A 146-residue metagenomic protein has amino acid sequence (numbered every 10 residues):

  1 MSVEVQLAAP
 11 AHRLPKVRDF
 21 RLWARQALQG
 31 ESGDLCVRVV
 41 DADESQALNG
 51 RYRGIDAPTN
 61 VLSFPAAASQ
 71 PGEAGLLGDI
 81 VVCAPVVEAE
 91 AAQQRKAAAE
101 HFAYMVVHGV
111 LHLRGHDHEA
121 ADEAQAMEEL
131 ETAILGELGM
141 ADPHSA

Functional and structural regions predicted by a protein language model:
M1-A103, L113-A146: An acidic/histidine-cluster motif and surrounding catalytic segment that typifies divalent-metal-assisted enzyme active
